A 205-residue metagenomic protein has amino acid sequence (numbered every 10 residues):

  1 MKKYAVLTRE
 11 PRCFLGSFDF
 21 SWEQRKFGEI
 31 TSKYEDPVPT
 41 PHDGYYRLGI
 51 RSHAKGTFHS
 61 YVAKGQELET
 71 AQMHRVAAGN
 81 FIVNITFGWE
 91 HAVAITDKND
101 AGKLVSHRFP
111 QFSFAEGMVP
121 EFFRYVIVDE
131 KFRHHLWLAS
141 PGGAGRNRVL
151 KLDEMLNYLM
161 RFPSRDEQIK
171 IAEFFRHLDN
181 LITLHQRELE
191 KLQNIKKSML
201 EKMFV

Functional and structural regions predicted by a protein language model:
M1-F20, R187-V205: Short amphipathic coiled-coil heptad-repeat segments
C13-V38: Non-catalytic DNA-recognition/assembly elements of restriction-modification systems
F18, E67-T70, A144: Short, solvent-exposed loop/turn positions at domain surfaces that link secondary-structure elements or cap domain
E29, F81, I169-L181, H185-Q186: Extracellular/lumenal glycan-associated surfaces
E35-K55: Short beta-strand/loop turn elements enriched in aromatics
G49-V62, K103: Short, basic/aromatic beta-hairpin or loop at an interaction surface
S60-Y61, Q72-E130, K151: A short beta-sheet element
K103-R108, G143-D166: A short glycine-rich beta-alpha junction/loop motif
